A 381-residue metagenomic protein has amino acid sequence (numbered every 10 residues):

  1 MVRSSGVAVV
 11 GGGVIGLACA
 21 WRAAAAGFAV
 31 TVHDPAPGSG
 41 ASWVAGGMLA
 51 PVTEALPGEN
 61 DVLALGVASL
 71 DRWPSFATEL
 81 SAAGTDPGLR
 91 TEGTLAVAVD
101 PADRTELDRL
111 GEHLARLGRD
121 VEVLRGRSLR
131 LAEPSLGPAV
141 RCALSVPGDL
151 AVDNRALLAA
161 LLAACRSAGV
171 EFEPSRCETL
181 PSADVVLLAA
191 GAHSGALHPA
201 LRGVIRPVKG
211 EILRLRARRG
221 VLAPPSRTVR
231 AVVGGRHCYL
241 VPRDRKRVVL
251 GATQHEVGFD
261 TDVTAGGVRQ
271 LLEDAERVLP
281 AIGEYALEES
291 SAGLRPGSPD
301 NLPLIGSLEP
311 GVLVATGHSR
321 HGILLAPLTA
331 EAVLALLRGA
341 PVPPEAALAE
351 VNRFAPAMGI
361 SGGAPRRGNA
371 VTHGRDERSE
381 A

Functional and structural regions predicted by a protein language model:
G6-T31: N-terminal Rossmann-like FAD-binding beta1-loop-alpha1 element of flavoenzymes
A8-V10, S182-H193, A330: Short hydrophobic core segments
I15, G38, H193: Conserved Rossmann-like nucleotide-cofactor binding loop
W21-A25, P35, M48, T85-L89 (+1 more regions): Active-site substrate-recognition segment that forms the wall of the catalytic cavity or substrate channel
A24-V44: Glycine-rich FAD pyrophosphate-binding loop
M48-S128: Dinucleotide-binding Rossmann-like beta1-alpha1 core, especially the glycine-rich loop that anchors the ADP
C142-E178, A189: Helical element adjacent to the flavin cofactor pocket in flavoenzyme catalytic cores
A281, Y285-A381: C-terminal catalytic lobe of FAD-dependent flavoproteins
